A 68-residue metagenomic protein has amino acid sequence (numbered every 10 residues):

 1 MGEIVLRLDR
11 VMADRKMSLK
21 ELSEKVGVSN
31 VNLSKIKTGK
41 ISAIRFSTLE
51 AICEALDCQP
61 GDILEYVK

Functional and structural regions predicted by a protein language model:
M1-M17: A short, Lys/Arg-rich alpha-helix, primarily the initiator
D9, K20, E50: Residues within the helices of the helix-turn-helix
M12, S23, C53: The alpha-helix within a helix-turn-helix
M17-K35: Short alpha-helical DNA-recognition segment
K37, V67: DNA major-groove recognition helix of helix-turn-helix
S47-D62: DNA major-groove recognition helix of helix-turn-helix/homeodomain DNA-binding modules
